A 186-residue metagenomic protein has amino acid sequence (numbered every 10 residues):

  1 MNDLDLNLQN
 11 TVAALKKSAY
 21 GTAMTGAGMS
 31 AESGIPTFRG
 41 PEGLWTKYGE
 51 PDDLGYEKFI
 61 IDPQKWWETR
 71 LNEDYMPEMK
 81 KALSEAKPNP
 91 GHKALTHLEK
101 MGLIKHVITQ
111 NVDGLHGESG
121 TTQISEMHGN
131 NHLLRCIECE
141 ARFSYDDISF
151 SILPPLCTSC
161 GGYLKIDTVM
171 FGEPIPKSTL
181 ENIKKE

Functional and structural regions predicted by a protein language model:
M1-E186: Conserved catalytic core of sirtuin-type NAD+-dependent deacylases
